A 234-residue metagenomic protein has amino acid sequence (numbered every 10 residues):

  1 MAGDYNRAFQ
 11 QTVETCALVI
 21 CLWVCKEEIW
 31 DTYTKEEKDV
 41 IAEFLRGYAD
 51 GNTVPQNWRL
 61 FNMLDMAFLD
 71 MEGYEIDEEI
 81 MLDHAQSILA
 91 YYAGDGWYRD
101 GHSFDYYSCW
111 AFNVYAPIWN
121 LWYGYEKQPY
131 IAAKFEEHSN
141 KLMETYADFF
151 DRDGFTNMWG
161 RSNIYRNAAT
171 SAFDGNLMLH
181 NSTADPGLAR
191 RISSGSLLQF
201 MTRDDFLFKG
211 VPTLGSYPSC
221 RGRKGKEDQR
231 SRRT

Functional and structural regions predicted by a protein language model:
M1-L177: Aromatic-lined, polymer-binding surfaces characteristic of secreted/periplasmic polysaccharide-degrading enzymes
L177-T234: Extended polysaccharide-engagement surfaces of secreted carbohydrate-active enzymes
